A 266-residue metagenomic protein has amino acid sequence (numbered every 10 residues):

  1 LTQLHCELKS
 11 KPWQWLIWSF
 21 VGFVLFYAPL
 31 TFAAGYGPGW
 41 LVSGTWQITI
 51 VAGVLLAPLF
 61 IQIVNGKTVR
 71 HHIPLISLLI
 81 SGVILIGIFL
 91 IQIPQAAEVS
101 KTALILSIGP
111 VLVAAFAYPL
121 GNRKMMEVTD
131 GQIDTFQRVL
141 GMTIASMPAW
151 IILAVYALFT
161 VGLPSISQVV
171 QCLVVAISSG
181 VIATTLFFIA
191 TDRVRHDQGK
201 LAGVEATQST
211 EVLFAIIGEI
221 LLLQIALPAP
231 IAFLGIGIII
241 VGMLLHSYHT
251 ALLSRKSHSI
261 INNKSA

Functional and structural regions predicted by a protein language model:
L1-K9, L85-K101, S146-Q168, I220-L221 (+1 more regions): Membrane-interface helix-cap regions at the ends of transmembrane helices in multi-pass membrane proteins
L1-L25, A52-A57, V83, F116-P119 (+5 more regions): Transmembrane alpha-helices of multi-pass small-molecule transport proteins
T2-W46, L90, S178-R195: Specific transmembrane alpha-helical segments of multi-pass solute transporters/efflux pumps, especially DMT/EamA
L8-P12, I93-A117, F159-V174, P228-I236: Juxtamembrane helix-entry segments on the extracytoplasmic side of multipass membrane proteins
V42-T49, V128-S146, G180-I220: Helix-helix packing/entry segments at the starts of transmembrane helices
G53-V54, E98-P164, K256-A266: Transmembrane alpha-helical segments that form core, pore/gating elements of small-molecule transporters/exporters
V54-P58, H71-P94, A229-T250: Hydrophobic transmembrane alpha-helices of multi-pass small-molecule transport proteins
L201-A266: C-terminal-most transmembrane helix of multi-pass membrane proteins
